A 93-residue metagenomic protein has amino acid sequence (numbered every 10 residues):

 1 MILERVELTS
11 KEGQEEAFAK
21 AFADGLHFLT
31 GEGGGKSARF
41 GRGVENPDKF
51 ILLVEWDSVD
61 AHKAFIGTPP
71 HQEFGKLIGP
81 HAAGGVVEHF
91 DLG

Functional and structural regions predicted by a protein language model:
M1-I2, G93: Absolute protein N-terminus
I2-L8, R39-I66: Short, well-ordered beta-strand segments in beta-rich or mixed alpha/beta enzyme and ligand-binding folds
T9-A21: Short, surface-exposed ligand-recognition loops at beta-strand->loop->(often short) alpha-helix junctions that present
K11-G13, D57-V59, L92: Generic structural motif
D24-K36, E55-H89: An amphipathic, aromatic/His-enriched active-site/gating alpha helix that lines ligand/cofactor pockets
F40, H89-L92: Hydrophobic/anchoring residues in structured secondary elements
